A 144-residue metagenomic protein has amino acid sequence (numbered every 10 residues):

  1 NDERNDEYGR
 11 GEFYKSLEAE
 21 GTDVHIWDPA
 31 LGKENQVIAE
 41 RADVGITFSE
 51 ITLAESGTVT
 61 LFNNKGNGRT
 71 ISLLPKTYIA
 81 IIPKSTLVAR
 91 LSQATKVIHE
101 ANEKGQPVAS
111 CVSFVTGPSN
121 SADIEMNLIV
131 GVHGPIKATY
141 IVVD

Functional and structural regions predicted by a protein language model:
N1-D144: The feature marks the mature, well-folded catalytic cores of soluble enzymes
